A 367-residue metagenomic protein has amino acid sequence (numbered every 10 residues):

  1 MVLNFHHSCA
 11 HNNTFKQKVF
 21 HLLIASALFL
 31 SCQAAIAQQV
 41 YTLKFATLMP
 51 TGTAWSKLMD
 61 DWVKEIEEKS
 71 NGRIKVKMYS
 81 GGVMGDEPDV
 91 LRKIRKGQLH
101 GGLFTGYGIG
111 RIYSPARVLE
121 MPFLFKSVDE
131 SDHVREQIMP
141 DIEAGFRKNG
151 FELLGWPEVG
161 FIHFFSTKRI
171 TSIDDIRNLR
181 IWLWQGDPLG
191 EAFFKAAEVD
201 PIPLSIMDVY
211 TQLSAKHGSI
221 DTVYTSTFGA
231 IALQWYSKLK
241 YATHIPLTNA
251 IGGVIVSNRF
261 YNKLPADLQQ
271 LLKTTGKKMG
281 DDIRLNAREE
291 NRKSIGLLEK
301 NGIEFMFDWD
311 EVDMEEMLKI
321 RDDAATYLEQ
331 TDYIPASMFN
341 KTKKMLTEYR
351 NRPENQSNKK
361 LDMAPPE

Functional and structural regions predicted by a protein language model:
M1-F5, Q212-A215: Short regulatory "switch" loops immediately downstream of catalytic or recognition motifs within protein catalytic
V2-L23: Bacterial N-terminal signal peptides that target proteins for export
H21-S31: Bacterial N-terminal signal peptides
S31-C32, S70: Short linear Ser/Thr-Pro motifs
Q33-A37: Sec/Tat signal peptide C-region and signal peptidase I cleavage site
Q38-E130, F146-E367: N-terminal secretory/targeting leader peptides
D129-E143: A gly/proline- and charged-residue-enriched helix-loop-helix capping module
